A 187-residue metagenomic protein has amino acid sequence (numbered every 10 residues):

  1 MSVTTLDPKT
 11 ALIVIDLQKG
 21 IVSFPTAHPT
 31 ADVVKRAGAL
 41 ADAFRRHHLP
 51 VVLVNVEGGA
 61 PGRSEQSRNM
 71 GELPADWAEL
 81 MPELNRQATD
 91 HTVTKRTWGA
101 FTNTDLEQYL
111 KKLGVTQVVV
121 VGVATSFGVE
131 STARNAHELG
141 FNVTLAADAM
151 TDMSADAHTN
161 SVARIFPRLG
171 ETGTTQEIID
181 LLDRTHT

Functional and structural regions predicted by a protein language model:
M1-H91, L182-T187: Active-site acidic carboxylates
R46-L49, G114, G140: Glycine-centered short loops/turns at secondary-structure junctions
E83-V123: Internal catalytic-core helix/loop-beta-alpha segment that presents or stabilizes conserved functional determinants
V119-G122, N142-A155: A short glycine-rich beta-strand->turn/loop micro-motif centered on a GG-aromatic cluster
V129-L139: Short Gly/Thr/Asp-enriched flexible loops that form oxyanion-binding sites at enzyme active sites
S154-F166: Active-site-proximal loop->helix
L169-T187: A charged, well-structured terminal subsegment
